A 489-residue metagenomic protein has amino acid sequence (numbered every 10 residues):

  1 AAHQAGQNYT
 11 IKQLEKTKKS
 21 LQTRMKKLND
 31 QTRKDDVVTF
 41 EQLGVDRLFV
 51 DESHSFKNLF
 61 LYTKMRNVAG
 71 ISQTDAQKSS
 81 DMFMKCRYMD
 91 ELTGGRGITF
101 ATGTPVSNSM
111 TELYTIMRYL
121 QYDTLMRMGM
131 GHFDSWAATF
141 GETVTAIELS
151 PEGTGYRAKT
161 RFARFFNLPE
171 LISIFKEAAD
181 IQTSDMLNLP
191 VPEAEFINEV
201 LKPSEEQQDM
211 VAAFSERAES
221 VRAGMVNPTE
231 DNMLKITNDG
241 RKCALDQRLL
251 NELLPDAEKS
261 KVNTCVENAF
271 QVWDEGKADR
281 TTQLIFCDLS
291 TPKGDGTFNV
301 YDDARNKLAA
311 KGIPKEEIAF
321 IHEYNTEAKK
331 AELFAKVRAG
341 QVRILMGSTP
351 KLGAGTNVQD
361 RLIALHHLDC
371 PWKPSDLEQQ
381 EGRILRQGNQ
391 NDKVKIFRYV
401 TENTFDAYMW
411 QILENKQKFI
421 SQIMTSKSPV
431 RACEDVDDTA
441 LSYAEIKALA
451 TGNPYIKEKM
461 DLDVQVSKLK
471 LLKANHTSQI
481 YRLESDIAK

Functional and structural regions predicted by a protein language model:
A1, Y9, K16, K26-R47 (+4 more regions): Inter-lobe coupling linker of SF2 helicases/translocases
D51-E52, L368: Walker B catalytic acidic pair
S55-V68, K78, M110: Conserved ATPase-coupling elements of RecA-like P-loop NTPase cores
E112-T115, N357-C370, K395-R398: A short beta-strand element within the Helicase C-terminal
T281-L289: Conserved RecA-like ASCE P-loop NTPase motor core of nucleic-acid helicases/translocases
L289-F320: Conserved helicase motor "Helicase C" RecA-like lobe of SF1/SF2 P-loop NTPases
P314-T349: Conserved helicase ATPase core of P-loop NTP-dependent helicases/translocases
K373-N391: Conserved SF2 helicase motif VI
